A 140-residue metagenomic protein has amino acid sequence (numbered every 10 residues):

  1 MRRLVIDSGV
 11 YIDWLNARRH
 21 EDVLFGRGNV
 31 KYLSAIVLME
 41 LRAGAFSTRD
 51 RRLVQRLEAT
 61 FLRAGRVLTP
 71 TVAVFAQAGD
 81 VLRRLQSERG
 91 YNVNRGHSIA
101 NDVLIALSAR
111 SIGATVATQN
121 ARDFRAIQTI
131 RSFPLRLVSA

Functional and structural regions predicted by a protein language model:
M1, A106, R110-A140: Acidic, PIN/NYN-like endoribonuclease modules and their adjacent C-terminal/linker elements
M1-A59: Short, well-structured N-terminal submotif of metal-dependent ribonuclease cores
I6-D7, S34, S98-I99, N120 (+1 more regions): Histidine- and aromatic-rich ligand-binding microenvironments
V10-Y11, V37, V74, L104-I105 (+1 more regions): Alpha-helix capping/helix-boundary segments
A17-R18, G44, V81, I127-I130: Residue-level signal for well-ordered alpha-helical positions
K31, R66-L68, S132, L137: Conserved beta-strand scaffold positions in the cores of enzyme catalytic domains, especially in NTP/NDP-utilizing
T48-R52, L85-Q86, P134-L137: Short, hinge-like loop/turn segments at secondary-structure boundaries
V67-T115, Q119: Active-site neighborhoods of divalent-metal-dependent phosphate/nucleic-acid chemistry enzymes
